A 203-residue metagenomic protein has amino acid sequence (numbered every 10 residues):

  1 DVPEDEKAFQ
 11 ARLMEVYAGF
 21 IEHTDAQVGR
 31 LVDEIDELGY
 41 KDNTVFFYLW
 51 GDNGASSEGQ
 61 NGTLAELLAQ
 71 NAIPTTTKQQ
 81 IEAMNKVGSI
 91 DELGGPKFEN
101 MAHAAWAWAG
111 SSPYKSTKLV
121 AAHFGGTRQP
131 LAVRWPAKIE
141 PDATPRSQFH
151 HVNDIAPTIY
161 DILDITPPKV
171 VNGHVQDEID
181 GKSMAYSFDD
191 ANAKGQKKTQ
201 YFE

Functional and structural regions predicted by a protein language model:
D1, E58, L67, T77-K78 (+2 more regions): Surface-exposed loop and adjacent secondary-structure segments within mature catalytic domains
D1-L13, R134-E140: Short glycine/proline-rich turn/loop motifs
E6-T44, A55, N61-A107: A long, amphipathic alpha-helix that forms part of the scaffold/cap immediately adjacent to metal-dependent active
A18-I21, D25-V32, D36, S111 (+5 more regions): Non-transmembrane alpha-helical segments in soluble domains of secreted/periplasmic/extracellular proteins
Y40-F46, Q129, K197: Loop/turn elements at helix/coil->beta-strand transitions in domains of secreted/extracellular proteins
Y48-A55, N61-T63, H174-Q176, E203: Short, solvent-exposed turn/loop segments enriched in Gly/Ser/Thr/Pro and often Arg
N53-N61, A191-K198: Secretory-pathway/luminal and periplasmic proteins that interact with or process carbohydrate-rich
P96-F124, K138-Q148, V152-E203: C-terminal cap/loop subdomain of S1 sulfatases and analogous C-terminal strand-loop tails that border
